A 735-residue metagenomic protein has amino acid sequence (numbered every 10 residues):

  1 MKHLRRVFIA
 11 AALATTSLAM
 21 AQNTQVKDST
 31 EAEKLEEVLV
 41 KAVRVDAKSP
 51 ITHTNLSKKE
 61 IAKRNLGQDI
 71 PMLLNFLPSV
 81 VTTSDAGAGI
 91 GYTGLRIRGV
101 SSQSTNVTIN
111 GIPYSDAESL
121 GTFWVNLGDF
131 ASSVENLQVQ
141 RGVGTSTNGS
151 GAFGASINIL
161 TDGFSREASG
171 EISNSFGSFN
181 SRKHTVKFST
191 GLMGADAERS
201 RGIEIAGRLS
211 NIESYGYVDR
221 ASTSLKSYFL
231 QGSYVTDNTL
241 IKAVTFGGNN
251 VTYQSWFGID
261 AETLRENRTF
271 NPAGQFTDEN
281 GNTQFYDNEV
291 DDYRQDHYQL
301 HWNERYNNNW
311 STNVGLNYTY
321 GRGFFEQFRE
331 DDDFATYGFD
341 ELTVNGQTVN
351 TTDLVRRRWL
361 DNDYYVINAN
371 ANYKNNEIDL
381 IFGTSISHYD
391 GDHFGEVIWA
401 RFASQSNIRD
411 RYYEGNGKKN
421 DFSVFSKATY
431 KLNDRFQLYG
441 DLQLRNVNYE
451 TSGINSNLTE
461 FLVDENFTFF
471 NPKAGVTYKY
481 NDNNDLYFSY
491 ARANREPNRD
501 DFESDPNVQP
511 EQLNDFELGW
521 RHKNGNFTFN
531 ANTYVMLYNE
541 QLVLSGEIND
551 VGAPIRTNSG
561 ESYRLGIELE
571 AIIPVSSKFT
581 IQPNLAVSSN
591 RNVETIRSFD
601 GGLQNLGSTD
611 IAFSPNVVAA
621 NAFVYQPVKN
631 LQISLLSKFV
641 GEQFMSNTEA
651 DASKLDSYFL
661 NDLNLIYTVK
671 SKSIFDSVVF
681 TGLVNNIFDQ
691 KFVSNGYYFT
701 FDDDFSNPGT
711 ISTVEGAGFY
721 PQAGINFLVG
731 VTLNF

Functional and structural regions predicted by a protein language model:
Q22-K63, S102, N532: Short, acidic, small-residue-rich periplasmic hinge/interaction motif at the N-terminus of Gram-negative outer-membrane
P71-P113, E135: Extracytoplasmic beta-strand/coil segments of soluble accessory domains associated with Gram-negative outer-membrane
R96, P113-R141, L160: Short acidic/polar hinge/loop motifs at secondary-structure boundaries that mediate gating or recognition
S169, F176-E213, V218-S255, H301-N309 (+1 more regions): Transmembrane beta-barrel wall of Gram-negative outer-membrane proteins
R305, S311-N317, T477-K479, D485-A491 (+3 more regions): Membrane-embedded beta-barrel scaffold of Gram-negative outer-membrane proteins
T384-N481, E496-P497, D501-E503, R597: Signature of Gram-negative outer-membrane beta-barrel scaffolds
D434, V535-L537, T557-N647, N734: Gram-negative outer-membrane beta-barrel transporters
I581, E642-F644, Y667-F735: C-terminal beta-signal and adjacent terminal beta-strands/loops of Gram-negative outer-membrane beta-barrel proteins
